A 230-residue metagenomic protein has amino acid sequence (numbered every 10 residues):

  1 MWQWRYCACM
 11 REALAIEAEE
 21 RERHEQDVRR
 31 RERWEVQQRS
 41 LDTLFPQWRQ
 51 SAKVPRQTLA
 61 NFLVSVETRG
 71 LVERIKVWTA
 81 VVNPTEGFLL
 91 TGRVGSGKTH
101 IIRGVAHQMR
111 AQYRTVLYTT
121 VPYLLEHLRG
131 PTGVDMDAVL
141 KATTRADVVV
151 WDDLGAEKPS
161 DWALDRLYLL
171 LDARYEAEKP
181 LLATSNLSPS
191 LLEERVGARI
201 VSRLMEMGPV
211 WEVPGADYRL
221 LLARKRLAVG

Functional and structural regions predicted by a protein language model:
M1-G70, G215, A223-G230: A short, basic N-terminal segment
R69-E73, A106-R145, K158-D161: Short glycine-rich substrate-engagement loop in P-loop NTPases that contacts/grips substrate
V72-V82: Pre-Walker A adenine-sensing motif
P84-I102: Walker A/P-loop nucleotide-binding motif
I102-V105, L170: Aromatic/hydrophobic pocket-lining residues that form π-stacking "cages" and hydrophobic walls in ligand
R114-T115, R145-V148, Y175-A183: Loop/turn-to-beta-strand initiation segments
L124-D135, L154-G230: Replace "adjacent to P-loop NTPase cores in ATP/GTP-dependent enzymes" with "adjacent to NTP-binding cores
